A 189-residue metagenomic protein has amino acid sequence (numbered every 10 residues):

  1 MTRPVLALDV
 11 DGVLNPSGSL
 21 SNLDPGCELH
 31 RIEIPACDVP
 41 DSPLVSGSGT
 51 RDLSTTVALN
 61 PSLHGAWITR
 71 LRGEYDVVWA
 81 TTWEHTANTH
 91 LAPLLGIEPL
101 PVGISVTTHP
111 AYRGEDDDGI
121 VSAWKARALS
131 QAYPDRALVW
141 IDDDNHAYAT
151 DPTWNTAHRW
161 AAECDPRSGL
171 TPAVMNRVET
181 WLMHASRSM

Functional and structural regions predicted by a protein language model:
M1-T2, M189: Short, low-complexity, intrinsically disordered N-terminal peptides in bacterial proteins
T2-G114: Alpha-helical substrate-recognition element adjacent to the catalytic core
T86-M189: C-terminal cap/substrate-recognition subdomain and adjoining C-terminal extension of metal-dependent phosphatase-like
